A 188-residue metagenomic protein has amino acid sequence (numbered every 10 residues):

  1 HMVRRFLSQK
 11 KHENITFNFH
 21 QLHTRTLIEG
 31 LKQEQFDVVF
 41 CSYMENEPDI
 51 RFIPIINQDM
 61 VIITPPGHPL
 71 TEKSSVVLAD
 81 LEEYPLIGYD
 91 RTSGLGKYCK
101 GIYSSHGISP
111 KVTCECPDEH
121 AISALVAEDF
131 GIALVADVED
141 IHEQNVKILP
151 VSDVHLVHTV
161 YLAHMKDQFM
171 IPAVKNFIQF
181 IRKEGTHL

Functional and structural regions predicted by a protein language model:
H1, P85-H106, M170-I178, L188: Secondary-structure junction motif
H1-P48, E115-C116: Central regulatory/effector-binding core of bacterial HTH transcription factors
S8, A79, T159, A163-L188: Extended ligand-binding regions for polar small-molecule ligands
I15, L31-F40, M60, I108 (+1 more regions): Alpha-to-beta junction loops
I28, K32, F52, L78 (+1 more regions): Short hydrophobic/charged patches on amphipathic alpha-helices used for structural packing and interfaces
E47-M60, T64-L86, P172: Flexible hinge/capping segments at coil-to-helix
E47-P54, Q58-D59, K73, H120-D167: Beta-alpha-beta core module
P65, E72, Y89-D90, V112 (+1 more regions): Thr-Gly-centered strand-to-loop micro-motif
